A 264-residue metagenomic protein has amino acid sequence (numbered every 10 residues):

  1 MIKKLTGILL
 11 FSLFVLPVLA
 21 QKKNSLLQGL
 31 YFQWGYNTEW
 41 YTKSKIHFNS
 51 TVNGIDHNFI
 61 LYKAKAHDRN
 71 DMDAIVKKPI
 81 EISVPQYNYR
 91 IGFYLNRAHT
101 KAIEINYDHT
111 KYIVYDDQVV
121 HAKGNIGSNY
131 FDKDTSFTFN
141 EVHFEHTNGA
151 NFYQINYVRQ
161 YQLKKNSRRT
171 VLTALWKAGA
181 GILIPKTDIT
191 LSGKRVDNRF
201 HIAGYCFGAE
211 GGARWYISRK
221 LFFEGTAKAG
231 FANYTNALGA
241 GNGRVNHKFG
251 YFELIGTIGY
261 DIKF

Functional and structural regions predicted by a protein language model:
M1-L26: Bacterial Sec-dependent N-terminal signal peptides
Q21-L95, P185-T187, E253-K263: Short glycine/proline- and aromatic-enriched beta-strand/turn motifs that initiate or cap beta-hairpins
L26-L30, S83-Y87, T147-Y153, L172 (+2 more regions): Residues that define the transmembrane beta-barrel architecture of outer-membrane proteins
Y36-T38, H109, A180, A229: Short, flexible loop/turn elements at secondary-structure junctions
H47-A64, L95, V158-G239, I262: Outer-membrane beta-barrel transmembrane domain signature
A74-K77, F139-E145, L191-F200, G239-H247: Extracellular loop and loop/strand-boundary signature of outer-membrane beta-barrel proteins
R90-I189, G259-K263: Gram-negative (and chloroplast) outer-membrane scaffold detector with strong preference for beta-barrel transmembrane
Y234-F264: Alpha-helical oligomerization segments
